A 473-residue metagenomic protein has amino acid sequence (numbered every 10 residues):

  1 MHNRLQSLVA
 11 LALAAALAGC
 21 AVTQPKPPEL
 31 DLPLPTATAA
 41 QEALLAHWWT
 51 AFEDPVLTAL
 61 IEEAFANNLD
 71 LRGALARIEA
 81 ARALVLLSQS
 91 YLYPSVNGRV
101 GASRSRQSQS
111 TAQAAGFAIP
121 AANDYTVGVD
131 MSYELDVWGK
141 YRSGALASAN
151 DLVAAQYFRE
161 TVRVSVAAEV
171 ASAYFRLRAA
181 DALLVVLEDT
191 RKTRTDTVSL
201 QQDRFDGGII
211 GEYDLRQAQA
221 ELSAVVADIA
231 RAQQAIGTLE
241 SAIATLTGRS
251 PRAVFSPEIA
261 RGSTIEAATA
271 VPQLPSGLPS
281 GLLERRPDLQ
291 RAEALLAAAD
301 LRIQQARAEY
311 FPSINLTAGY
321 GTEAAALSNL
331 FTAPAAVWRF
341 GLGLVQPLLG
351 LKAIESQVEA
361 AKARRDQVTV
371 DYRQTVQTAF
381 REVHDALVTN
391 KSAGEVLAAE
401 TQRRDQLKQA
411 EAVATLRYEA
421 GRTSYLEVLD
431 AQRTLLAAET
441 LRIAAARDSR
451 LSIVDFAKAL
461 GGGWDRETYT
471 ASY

Functional and structural regions predicted by a protein language model:
M1-A66, Y125, A149, Q233-E284 (+3 more regions): Terminal intrinsically disordered/low-complexity segments used for targeting and assembly
N3, Y141, Y157-L278, T389 (+3 more regions): Periplasmic alpha-helical coiled-coil/stalk elements that build and connect Gram-negative outer-membrane
A43-F52, R99-D130, A253-P275, Q304 (+3 more regions): Small/polar, glycine/serine/threonine/aspartate-rich low-complexity segments that form flexible
I61, T126-D130, Y174, P279 (+2 more regions): Membrane-embedded beta-strand positions in outer-membrane beta-barrel channels/transporters
R72-G73, Q89, L135-R163, Y213 (+6 more regions): Sec/SRP-type N-terminal targeting helices
F205-I209, Y418-R422, A459-G463: A short glycine-centered flexible hinge/capping loop motif at secondary-structure junctions
G208-G211, A379, A386, G421-Y425: Alpha-helical heptad-repeat coiled-coil segments that mediate oligomerization/polymerization in large
